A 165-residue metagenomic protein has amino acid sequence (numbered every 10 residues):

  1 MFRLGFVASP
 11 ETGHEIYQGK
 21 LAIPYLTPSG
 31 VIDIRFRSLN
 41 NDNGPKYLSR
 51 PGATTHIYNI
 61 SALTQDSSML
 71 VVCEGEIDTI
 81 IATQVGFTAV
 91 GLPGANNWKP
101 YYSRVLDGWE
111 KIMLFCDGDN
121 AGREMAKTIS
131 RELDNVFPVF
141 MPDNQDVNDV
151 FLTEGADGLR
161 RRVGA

Functional and structural regions predicted by a protein language model:
F2-E110, M125-A126: Phosphate-handling DNA/RNA-contact segment within nucleic-acid enzymes
N59, G75, D134, G155-A156 (+1 more regions): Glycine-centered helix-coil hinge/cap
V72, W109-A121, F140: Acidic beta-strand-to-loop metal/phosphate-binding motif
A89-V90, I112, N135-P138: Hydrophobic anchor at the start of a short beta-strand that flanks the dinucleotide cofactor-binding loop
P93-W98, D117-D119, M141-N144: Short, acidic/turn-prone active-site loops that include or flank metal/cofactor- and phosphate-binding residues
R104-G108, N148-R161: Short, surface-exposed amphipathic charged segments that create phosphate/polyanion-binding patches used for binding
I112-G118, E154-A165: A polyampholytic, Gly/Pro-enriched intrinsically disordered region
E124-D134: Short, aromatic/basic amphipathic alpha-helical patches
